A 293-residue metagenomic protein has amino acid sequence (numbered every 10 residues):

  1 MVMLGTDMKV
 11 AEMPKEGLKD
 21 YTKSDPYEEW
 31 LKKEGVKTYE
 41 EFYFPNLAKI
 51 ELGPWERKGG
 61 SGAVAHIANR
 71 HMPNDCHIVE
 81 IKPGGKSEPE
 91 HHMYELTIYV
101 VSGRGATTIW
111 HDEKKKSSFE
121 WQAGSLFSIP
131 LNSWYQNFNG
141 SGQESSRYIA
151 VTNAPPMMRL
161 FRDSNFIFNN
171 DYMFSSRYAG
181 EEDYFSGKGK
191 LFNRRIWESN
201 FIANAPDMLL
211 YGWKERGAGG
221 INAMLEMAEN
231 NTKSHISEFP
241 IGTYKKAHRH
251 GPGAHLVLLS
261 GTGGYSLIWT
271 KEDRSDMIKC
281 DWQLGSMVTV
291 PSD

Functional and structural regions predicted by a protein language model:
M1-M72, D163-H235: A short, N-terminal "cap"/entry segment at the start of jelly-roll beta-barrel domains of the cupin/DSBH fold
V2-D25, W30-E34, A254-L259, L267-D293: C-terminal functional regions that serve as terminal interaction/effector modules
R57-V64, D75-H92, H235-G251, K271-E272: Conserved short histidine dyad/triad with adjacent acidic residue
A65-H71, G84-L96, L126-F127, S133-W134 (+5 more regions): Short, low-complexity cationic-aromatic patches
C76-I81, W110, F138-G140, S234-E238 (+5 more regions): A structural feature that tracks compact, well-ordered secondary-structure segments with a strong bias toward
I81-P83, V101, F119-S141, Y148-A154 (+1 more regions): Conserved metal-binding segment of the jelly-roll/cupin
K86, E90-A123, S133, R249 (+1 more regions): A short beta-strand-loop-beta hairpin characteristic of the jelly-roll/cupin
P156-R162: A short beta-to-alpha transition loop/helix N-cap that caps and shapes the active-site region
